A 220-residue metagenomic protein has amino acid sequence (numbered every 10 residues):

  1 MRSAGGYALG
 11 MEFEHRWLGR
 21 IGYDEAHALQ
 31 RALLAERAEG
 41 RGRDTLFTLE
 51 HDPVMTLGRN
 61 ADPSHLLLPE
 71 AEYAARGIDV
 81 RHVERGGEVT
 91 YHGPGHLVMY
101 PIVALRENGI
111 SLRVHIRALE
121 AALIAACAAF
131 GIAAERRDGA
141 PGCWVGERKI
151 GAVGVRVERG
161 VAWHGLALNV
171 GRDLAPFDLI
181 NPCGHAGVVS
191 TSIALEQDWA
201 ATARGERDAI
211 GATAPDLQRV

Functional and structural regions predicted by a protein language model:
R2-V145, K149-I150, W199: N-terminal lobe of the biotin/lipoate ligase/transferase fold
A4-A8, N60, V153, A186 (+2 more regions): Compositionally biased, intrinsically disordered low-complexity regions
P63-L68, I150-F177: Short, conserved beta-strand/beta-arch hydrophobic-aromatic motifs that form part of recognition grooves or interface
P69-D79, R156-E158, C183, V189-L195: A signal for specific C-terminal beta-sheet/loop modules enriched in small/flexible residues with GP/PG/PP motifs
P101-V103, V157, L168-R172, A194-Q197: Short, structured patches in soluble enzyme cores that scaffold and shape functional sites
I132-R137, H164, A175-I180: Short conserved catalytic/interaction loops centered on acidic-Pro-aromatic/His motifs
L174-V220: C-terminal accessory segment of soluble enzyme catalytic cores
